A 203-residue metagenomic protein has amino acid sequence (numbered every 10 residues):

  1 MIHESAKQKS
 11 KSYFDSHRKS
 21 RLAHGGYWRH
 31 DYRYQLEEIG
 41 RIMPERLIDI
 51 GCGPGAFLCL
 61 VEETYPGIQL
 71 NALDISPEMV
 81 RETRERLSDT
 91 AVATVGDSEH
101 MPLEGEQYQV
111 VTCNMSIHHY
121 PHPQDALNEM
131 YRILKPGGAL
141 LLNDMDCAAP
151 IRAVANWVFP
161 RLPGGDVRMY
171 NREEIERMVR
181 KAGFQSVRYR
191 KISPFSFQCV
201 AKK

Functional and structural regions predicted by a protein language model:
M1-I42, A56-L60, M79: Conserved class I S-adenosyl-L-methionine
H24-G25, L141-A182, V187-C199: C-terminal alpha-helical "lid/dimerization" subdomain adjacent to the S-adenosyl-L-methionine
I48, P54-H100: Class I SAM-dependent methyltransferase SAM/SAH-binding core
T112: A conserved beta-strand element that flanks and buttresses the S-adenosyl-L-methionine
H118-H119: A short His-aromatic
Q124-P136: A short glycine-rich, Lys/Arg-flanked "PGG" loop and its adjoining helix->strand segment in the class I
